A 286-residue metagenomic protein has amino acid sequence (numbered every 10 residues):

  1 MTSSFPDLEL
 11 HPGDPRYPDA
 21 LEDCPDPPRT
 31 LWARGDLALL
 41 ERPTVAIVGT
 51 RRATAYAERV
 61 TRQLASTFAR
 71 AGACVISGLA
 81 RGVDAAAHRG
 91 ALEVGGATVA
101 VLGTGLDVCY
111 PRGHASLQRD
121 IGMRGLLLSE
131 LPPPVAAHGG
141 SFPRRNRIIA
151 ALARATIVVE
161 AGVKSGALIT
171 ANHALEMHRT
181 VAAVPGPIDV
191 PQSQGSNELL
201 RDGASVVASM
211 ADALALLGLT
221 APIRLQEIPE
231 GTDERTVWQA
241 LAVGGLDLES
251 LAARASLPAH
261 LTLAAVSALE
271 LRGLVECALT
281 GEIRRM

Functional and structural regions predicted by a protein language model:
T2-M286: Glycine-biased, small-residue-rich flexible motifs in mid-sequence functional cores and linkers
